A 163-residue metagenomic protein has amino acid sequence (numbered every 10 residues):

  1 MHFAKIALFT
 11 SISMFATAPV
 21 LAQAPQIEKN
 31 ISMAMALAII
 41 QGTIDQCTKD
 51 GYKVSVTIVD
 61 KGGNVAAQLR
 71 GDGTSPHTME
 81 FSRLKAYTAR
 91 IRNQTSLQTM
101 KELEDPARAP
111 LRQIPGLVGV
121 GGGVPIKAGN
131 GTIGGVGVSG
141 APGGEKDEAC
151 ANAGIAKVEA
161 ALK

Functional and structural regions predicted by a protein language model:
M1-L8: Bacterial N-terminal signal peptides that target proteins for export
A16-P19: N-terminal signal peptide c-region/cleavage motif recognized by signal peptidases
L21-K163: Flexible, solvent-exposed loop/hinge segments and secondary-structure transition points
